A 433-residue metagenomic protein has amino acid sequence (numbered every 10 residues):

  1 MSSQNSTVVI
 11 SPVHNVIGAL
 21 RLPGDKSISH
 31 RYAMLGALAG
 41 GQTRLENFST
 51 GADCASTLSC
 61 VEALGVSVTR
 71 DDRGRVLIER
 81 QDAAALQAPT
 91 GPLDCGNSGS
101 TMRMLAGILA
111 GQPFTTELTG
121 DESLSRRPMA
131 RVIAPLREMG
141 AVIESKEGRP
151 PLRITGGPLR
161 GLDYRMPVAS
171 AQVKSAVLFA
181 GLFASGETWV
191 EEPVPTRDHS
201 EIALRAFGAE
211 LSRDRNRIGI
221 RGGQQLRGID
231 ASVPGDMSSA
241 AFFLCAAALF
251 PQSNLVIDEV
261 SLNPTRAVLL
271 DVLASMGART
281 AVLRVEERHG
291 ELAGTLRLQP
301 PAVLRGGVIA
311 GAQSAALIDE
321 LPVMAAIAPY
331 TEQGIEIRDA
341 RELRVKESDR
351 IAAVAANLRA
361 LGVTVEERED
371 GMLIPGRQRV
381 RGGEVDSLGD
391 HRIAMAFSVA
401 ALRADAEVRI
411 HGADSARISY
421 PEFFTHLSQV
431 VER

Functional and structural regions predicted by a protein language model:
M1-R433: Structural preference for solvent-exposed beta-strand-turn elements and adjacent flexible terminal/loop segments within
